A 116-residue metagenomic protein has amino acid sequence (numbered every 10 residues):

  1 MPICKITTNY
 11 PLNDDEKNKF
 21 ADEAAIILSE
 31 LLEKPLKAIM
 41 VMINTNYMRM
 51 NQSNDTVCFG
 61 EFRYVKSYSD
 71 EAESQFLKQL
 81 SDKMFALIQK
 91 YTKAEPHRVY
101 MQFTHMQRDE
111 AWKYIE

Functional and structural regions predicted by a protein language model:
M1-E116: Interaction-mediating elements
